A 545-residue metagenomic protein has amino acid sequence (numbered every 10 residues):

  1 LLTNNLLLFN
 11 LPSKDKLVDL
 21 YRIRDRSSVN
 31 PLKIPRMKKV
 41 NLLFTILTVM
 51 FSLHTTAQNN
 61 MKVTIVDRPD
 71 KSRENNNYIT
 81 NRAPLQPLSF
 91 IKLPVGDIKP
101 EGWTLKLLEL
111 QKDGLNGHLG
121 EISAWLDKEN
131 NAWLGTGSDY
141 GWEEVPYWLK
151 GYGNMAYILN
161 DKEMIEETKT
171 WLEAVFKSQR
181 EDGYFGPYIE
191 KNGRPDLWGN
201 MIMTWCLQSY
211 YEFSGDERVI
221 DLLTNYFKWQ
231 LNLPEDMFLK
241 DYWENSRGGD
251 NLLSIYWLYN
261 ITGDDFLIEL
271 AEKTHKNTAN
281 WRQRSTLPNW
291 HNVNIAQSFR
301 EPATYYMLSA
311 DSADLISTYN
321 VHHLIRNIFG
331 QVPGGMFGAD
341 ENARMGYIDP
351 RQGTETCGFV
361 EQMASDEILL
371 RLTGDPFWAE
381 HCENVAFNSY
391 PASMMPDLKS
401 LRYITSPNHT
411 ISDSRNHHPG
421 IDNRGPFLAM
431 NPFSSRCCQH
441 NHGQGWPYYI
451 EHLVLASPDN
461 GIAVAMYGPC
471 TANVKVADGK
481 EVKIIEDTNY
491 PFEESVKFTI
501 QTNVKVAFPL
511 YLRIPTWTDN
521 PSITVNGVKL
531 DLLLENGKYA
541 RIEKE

Functional and structural regions predicted by a protein language model:
L1-N60: Bacterial Sec-dependent N-terminal signal peptides
N59-E545: Glycan-recognition and catalytic cores of secretory/periplasmic carbohydrate-active enzymes
